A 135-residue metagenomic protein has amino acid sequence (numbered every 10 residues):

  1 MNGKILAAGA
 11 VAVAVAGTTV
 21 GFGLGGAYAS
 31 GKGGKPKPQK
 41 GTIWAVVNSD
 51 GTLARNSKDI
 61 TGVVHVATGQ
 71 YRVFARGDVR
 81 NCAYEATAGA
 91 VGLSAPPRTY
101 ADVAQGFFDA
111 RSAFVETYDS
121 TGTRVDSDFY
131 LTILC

Functional and structural regions predicted by a protein language model:
N2-I5, V11, G17-N81, A90-C135: Extracellular receptor-binding modules and their adjoining Ser/Thr/Gly/Asp/Asn-rich linkers
E85-T87: Short amphipathic alpha-helices in soluble, non-transmembrane regions that often serve as interface/regulatory elements
